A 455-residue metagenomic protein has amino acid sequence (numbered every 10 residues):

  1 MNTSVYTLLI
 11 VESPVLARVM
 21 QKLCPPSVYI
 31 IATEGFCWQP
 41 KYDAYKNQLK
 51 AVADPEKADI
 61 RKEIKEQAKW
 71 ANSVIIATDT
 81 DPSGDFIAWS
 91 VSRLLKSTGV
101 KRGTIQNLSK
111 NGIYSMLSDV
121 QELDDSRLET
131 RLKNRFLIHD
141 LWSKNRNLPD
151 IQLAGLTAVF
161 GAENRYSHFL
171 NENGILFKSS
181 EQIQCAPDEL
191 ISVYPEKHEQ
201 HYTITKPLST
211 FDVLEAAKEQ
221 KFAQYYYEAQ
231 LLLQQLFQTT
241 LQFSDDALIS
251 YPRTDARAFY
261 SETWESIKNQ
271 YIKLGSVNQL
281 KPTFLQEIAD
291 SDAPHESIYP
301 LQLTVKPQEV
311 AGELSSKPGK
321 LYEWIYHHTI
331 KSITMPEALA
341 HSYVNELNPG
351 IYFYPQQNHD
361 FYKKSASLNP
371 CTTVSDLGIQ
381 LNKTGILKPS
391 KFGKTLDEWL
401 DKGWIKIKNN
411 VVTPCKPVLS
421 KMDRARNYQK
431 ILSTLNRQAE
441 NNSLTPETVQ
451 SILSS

Functional and structural regions predicted by a protein language model:
M1-W142, G155-T157, A186-D188, E199 (+2 more regions): Intrinsically disordered, low-complexity regulatory segments
K22, Y29, W38-P55, L148-Q238 (+3 more regions): Long, highly charged, low-complexity internal segments
L95-G99, N145, K221, F237-A247 (+6 more regions): A generic secondary-structure signal for well-formed alpha-helical elements
S109-I113, F211, L232-T239, S244-T254 (+1 more regions): Short, conserved phosphate-binding/catalytic loop or strand-edge motifs used in phosphoryl-/nucleotidyl-transfer
L132-S143, A158-F160, I204-L208, D212 (+3 more regions): Core structural elements
I151, A162-F169, F237-K268, A289-Q308 (+3 more regions): Catalytic phosphate-handling regions of large nucleic-acid enzymes and associated NTPases
D245-I272, K394-Q429: Accessory beta->alpha helical hairpin/"wing" motif in late/C-terminal subdomains of nucleic-acid enzymes
K273-L301, Y428-S455: Leucine-rich, amphipathic alpha-helical/linker segments
